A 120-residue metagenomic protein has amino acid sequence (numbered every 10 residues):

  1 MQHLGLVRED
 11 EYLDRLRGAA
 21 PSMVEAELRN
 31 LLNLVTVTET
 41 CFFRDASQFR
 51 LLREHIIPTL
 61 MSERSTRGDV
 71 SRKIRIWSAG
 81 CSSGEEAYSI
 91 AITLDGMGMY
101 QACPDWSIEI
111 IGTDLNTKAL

Functional and structural regions predicted by a protein language model:
M1-A79: Conserved AdoMet
D69-L120: Class I S-adenosyl-L-methionine-dependent methyltransferase module
